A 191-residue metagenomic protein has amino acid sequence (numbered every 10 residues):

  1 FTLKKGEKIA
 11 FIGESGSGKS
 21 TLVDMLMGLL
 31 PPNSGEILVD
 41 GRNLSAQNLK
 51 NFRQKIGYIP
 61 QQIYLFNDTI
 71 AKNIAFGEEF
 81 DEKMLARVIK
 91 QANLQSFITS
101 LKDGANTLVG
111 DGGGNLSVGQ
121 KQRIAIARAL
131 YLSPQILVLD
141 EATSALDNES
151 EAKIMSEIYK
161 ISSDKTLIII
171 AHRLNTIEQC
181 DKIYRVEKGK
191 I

Functional and structural regions predicted by a protein language model:
F1-I191: ABC-type nucleotide-binding domain
